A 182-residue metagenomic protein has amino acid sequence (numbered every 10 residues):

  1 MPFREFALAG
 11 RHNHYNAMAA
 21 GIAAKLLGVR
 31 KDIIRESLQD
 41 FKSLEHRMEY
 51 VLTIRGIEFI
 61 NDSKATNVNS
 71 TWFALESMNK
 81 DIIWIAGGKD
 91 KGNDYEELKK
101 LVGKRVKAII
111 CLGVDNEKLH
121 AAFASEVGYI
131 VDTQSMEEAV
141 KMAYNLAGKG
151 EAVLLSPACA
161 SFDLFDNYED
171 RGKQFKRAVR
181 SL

Functional and structural regions predicted by a protein language model:
P2-V106: Nucleotide phosphate-binding/pyrophosphate-handling subdomain across enzymes that bind or process nucleotide phosphates
A24, D163, Q174-L182: Phosphate-binding loop of NTP-binding sites
I33, S70, K118-A121, L164: Phosphate- and divalent-cation-binding pockets in alpha/beta enzyme and binding domains that engage nucleotide-derived
E58, S161-F165: A short acidic, helix-capping loop that chelates divalent metal ions and anchors anionic groups
T66, K89-K91, D115, A158-S161: Short glycine-rich anion-binding loops that position phosphate/pyrophosphate groups of nucleotides and phosphorylated
E96-E151: C-terminal helical cap/extension that packs against the catalytic core of soluble nucleotide-cofactor enzymes
